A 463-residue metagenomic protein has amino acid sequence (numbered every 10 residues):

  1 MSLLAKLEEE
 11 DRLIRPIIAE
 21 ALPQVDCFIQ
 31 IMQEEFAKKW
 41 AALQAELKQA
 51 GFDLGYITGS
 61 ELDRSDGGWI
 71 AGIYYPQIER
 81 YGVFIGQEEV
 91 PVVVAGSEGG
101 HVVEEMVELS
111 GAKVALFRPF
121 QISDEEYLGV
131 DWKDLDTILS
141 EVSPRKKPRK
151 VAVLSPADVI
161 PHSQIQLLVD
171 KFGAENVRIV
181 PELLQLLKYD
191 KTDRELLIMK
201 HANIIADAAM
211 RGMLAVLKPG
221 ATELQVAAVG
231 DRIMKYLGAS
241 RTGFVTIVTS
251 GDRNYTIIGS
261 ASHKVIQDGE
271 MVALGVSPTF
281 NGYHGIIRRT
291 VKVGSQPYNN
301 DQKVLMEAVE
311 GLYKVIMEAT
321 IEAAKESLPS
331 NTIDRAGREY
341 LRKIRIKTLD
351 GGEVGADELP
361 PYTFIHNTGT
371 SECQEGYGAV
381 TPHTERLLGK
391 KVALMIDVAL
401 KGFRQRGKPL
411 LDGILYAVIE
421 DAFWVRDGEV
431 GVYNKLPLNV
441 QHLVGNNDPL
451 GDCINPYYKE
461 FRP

Functional and structural regions predicted by a protein language model:
M1-P463: Active-site neighborhoods and metal-handling regions in enzymes and metal-associated proteins
